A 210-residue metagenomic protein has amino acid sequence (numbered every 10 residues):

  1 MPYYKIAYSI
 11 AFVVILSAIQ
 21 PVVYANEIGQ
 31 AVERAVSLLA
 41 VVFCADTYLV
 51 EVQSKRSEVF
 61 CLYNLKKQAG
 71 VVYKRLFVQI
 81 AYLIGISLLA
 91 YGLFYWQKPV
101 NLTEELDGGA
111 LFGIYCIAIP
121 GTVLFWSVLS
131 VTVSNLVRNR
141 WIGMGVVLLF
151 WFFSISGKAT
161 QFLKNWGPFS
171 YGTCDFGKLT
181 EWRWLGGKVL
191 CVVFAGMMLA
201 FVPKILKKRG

Functional and structural regions predicted by a protein language model:
M1-I6: Aromatic- and glycine-rich beta-strand/loop motifs that create alpha-glucan
V13-D46, Y73-G143: Secretory targeting signals
Y24, A110, V137, W141-G210: Terminal transmembrane helical anchor/hairpin motif
L39-V41, G70-V71, L149-F152: Small-residue-rich segments of transmembrane alpha-helices in multi-pass membrane proteins, especially helix faces
A45-A81: Helix-loop-helix units of permease transmembrane domains in multi-pass membrane transporters, especially ABC
R56-K67, S87-L93, W126-S134, L163-F176 (+1 more regions): Juxtamembrane/interfacial segments around transmembrane helices
V59, T103, K208-G210: Short, Lys/Arg-enriched, Gly/Pro-containing loop segments at transmembrane-helix junctions of multi-pass membrane
